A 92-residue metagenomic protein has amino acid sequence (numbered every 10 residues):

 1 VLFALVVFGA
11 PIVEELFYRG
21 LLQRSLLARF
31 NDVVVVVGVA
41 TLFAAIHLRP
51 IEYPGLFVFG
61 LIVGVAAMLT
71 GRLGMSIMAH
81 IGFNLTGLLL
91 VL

Functional and structural regions predicted by a protein language model:
V1-L92: Transmembrane helix-loop-helix hairpins at the membrane interface of multi-pass integral membrane proteins
